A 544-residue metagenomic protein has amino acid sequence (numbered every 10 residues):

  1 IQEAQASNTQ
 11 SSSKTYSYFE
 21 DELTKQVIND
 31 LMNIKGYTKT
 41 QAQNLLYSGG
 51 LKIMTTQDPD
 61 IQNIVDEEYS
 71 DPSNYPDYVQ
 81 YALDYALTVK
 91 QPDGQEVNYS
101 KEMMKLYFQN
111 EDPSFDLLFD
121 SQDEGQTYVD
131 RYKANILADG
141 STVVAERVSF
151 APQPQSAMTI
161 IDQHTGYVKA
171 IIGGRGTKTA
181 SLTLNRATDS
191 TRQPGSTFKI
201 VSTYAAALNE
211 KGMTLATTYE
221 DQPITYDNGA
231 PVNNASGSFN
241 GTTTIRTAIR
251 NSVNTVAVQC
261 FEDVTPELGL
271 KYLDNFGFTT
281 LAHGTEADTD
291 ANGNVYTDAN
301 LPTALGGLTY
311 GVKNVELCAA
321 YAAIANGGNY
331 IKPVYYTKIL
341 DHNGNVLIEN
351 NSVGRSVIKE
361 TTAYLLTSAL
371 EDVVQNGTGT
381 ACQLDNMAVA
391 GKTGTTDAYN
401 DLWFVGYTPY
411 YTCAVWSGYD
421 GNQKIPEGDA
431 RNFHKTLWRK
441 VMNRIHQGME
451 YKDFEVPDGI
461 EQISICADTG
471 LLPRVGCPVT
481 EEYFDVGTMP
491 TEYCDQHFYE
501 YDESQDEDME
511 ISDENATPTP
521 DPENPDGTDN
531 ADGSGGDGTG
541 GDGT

Functional and structural regions predicted by a protein language model:
I1-D71, Q80-Q95, F278-T279, D288-N294 (+1 more regions): Non-catalytic, structured segments within soluble enzyme domains
T9-S13, G212-G269, N300, H342-D372: Conserved catalytic neighborhood of penicillin-recognizing serine enzymes
K25-N33, I160-T177, N209-M213, I224-T225 (+8 more regions): Glycine-rich, acidic and aromatic/proline-enriched surface loops and short helix-turn segments that act as binding
K39, I64, S238-F276, V479-Y499: C-terminal domain-closing interface element
T55-F150, P154-D162, Y167-G173, T177-Q193 (+4 more regions): A penicillin-recognizing enzyme superfamily signal
N185-L215, E220-P223: Active-site rim segments in enzyme catalytic domains, especially the processed small/beta chain of N-terminal
A230-N233, T265-L317: Mid-domain, small-residue-enriched loop/turn segments at the edges of structured enzyme/sensor domains
E503-T544: Ser/Thr/Gly/Pro-rich low-complexity, disordered linker/stalk segments of secreted and cell-surface proteins
